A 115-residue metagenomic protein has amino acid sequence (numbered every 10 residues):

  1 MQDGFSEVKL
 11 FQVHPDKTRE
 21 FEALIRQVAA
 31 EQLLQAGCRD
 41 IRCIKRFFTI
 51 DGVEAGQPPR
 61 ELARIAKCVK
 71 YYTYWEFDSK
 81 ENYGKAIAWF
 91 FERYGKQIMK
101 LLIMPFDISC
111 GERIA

Functional and structural regions predicted by a protein language model:
M1-D3, R39-A66, E92-A115: Glycine-rich beta-strand-turn "strand-cap" elements at beta-sheet edges
G4-F11, Y72-Y74: Active-site-flanking beta-strand signature of metal-NTP-handling nucleotidyl enzymes and homologous cyclase-like
K9, F21, I41: GIY-YIG nuclease signature motif recognition
R19-A23, Y71, E76-F91: Short amphipathic alpha-helices within nucleic acid-binding modules
I25, A29-Q32: Hydrophobic alpha-helical core bundles mediating ligand binding, dimerization, or RNAP-core interactions
A30, F91-E92: Residue-level marker of structural boundaries
Q35-A36: Acidic-histidine catalytic/liganding microenvironments
